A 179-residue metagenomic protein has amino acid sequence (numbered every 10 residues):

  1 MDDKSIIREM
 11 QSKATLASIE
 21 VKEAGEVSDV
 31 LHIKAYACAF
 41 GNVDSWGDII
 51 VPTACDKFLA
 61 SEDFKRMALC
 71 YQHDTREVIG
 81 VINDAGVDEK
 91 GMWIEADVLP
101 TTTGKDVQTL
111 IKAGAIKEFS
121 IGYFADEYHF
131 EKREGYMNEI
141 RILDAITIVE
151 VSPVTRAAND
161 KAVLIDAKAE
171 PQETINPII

Functional and structural regions predicted by a protein language model:
M1-T174: Signature of dsDNA virion morphogenesis modules
I175-I179: Mixed-charge, low-complexity intrinsically disordered regions
